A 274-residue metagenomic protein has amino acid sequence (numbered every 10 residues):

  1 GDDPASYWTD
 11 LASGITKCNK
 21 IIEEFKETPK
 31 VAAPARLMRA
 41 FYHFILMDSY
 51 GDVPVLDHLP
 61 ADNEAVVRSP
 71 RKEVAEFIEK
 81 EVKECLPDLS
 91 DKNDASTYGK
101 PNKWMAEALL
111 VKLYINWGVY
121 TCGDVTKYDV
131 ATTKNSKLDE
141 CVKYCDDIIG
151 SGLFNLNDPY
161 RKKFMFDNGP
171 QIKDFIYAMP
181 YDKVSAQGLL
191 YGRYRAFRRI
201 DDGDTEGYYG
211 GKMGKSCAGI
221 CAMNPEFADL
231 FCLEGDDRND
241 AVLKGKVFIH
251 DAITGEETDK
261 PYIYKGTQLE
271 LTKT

Functional and structural regions predicted by a protein language model:
G1-V53, E64-E76, K80-Y98, T274: Conserved, well-structured interaction surfaces
F25, H58, M179-Y181: Active-site-proximal beta-strand/loop segments in catalytic clefts of secreted hydrolases
D57-N63: Short linear capping/connector segments at secondary-structure termini
A61, N93, Y128-A131: A near-ubiquitous, low-amplitude feature marking generic local secondary-structure context
K83-E84, D88, K100-K273: An aromatic- and glycine-enriched ligand-binding surface/loop that stacks and positions planar moieties
